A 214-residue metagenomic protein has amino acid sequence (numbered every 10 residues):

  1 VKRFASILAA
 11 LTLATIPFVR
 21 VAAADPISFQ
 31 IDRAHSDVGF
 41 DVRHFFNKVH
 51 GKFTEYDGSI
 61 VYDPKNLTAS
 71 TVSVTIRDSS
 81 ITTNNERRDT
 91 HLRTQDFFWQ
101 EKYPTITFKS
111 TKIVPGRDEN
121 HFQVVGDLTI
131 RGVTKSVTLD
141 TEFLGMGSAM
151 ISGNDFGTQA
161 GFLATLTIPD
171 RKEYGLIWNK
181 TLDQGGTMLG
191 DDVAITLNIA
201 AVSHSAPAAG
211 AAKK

Functional and structural regions predicted by a protein language model:
V1-A9, F18: Bacterial N-terminal signal peptides that target proteins for export
A9, A14, K180-T181: N-terminal hydrophobic alpha-helix used for membrane targeting or insertion
L13-V21: C-terminal segment of classical bacterial N-terminal signal peptides
V21-K214: Low-complexity, acidic/polar, glycine-enriched regions of mature
